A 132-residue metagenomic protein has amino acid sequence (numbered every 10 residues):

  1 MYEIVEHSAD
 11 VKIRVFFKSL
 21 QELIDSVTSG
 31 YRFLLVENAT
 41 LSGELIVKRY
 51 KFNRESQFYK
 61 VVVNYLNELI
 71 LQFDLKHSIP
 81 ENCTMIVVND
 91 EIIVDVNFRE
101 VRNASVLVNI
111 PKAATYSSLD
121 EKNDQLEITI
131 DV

Functional and structural regions predicted by a protein language model:
M1-V132: Intrinsically disordered, low-complexity regions
